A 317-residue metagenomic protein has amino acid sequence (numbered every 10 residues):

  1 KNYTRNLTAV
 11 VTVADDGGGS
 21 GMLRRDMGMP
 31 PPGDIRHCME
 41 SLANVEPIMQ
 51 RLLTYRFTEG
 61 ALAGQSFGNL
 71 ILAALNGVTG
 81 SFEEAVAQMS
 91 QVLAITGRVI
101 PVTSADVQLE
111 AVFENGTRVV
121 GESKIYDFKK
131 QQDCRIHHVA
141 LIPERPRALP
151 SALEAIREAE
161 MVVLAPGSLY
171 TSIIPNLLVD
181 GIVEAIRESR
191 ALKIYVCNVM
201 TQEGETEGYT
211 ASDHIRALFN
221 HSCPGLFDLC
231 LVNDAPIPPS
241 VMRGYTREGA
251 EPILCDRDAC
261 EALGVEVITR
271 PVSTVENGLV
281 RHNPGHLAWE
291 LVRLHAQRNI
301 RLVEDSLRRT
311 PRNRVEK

Functional and structural regions predicted by a protein language model:
Y3, V11-G28, A148, R157 (+4 more regions): Conserved phosphate- and dinucleotide-binding cores of soluble alpha/beta proteins, encompassing both enzyme active
R5, P30-D34, L62, S66 (+12 more regions): Conserved active-site and cofactor/substrate-binding residues in soluble primary-metabolism enzymes
A14-D133, E290-R293, Q297, E304-E316: Electropositive, gly/pro-rich neighborhoods at or near active sites that engage anionic ligands
L52-S81, G167-I174, M200-T206, I237 (+1 more regions): Glycine-rich phosphate/diphosphate-binding loops and the adjacent beta-loop-alpha structural elements that coordinate
V107-P166: Active-site gating loop/helix substructures
V163-A165, I194-V196, L231: Structural motif
G208-K317: C-terminal functional extensions of proteins
